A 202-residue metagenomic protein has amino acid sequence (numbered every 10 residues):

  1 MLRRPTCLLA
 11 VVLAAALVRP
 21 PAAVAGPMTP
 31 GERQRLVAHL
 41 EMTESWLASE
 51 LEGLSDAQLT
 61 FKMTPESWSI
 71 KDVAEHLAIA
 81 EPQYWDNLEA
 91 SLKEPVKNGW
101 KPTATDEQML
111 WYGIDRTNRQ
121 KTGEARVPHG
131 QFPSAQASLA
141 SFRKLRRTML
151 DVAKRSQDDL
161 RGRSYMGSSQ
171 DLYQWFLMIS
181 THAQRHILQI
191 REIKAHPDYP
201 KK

Functional and structural regions predicted by a protein language model:
M1-R4: Positively charged n-region of N-terminal signal peptides that target proteins for export
C7-P20: Bacterial N-terminal signal peptides
V18-R35, D86-F142, G167, H196-K202: Short, helix-capping/interhelical loops that line the mouth of catalytic, cofactor-, or ligand-binding pockets
A23, S49-A57, R116-A125, R155-R163: Short alpha-helical hairpin
E32-I79: N-terminal secretory signal peptides
Q34-V37, E41, A74, A78 (+3 more regions): Short amphipathic alpha-helical segments with heptad-repeat character
A38, M42-S45, S49-G53, D86 (+5 more regions): Replace "anionic and nucleotidyl ligands
F61-M109, D151, R155-K202: Short, contiguous alpha-helical
